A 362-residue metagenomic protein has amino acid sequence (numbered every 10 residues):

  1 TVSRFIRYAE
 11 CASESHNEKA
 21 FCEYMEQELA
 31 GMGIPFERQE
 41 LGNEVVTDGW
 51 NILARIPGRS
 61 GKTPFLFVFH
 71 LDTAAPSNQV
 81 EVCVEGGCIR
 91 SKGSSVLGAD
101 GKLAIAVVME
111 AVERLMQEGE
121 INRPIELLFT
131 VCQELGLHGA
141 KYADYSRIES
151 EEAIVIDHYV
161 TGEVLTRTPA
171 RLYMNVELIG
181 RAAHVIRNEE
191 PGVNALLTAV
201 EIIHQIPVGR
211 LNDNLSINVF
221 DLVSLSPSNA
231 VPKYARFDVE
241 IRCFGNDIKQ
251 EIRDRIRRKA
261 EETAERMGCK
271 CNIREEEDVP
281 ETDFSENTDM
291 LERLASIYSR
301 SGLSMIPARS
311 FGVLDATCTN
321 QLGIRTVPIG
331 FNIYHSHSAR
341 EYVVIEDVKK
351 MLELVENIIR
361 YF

Functional and structural regions predicted by a protein language model:
T1-H16, E277, Y334-S338: N-terminal capping segment at the start of a domain
E14-G61: A non-catalytic alpha/beta surface segment that caps or lines the substrate-entry region of metallo-dependent hydrolase
I52-A99: Catalytic-core environment of secreted peptidases
C83-S95, I179-A183, S301, I333-H337: Glycine/charged-rich beta-loop-alpha catalytic/anionic-binding loops adjacent to active sites
G93-Y173, L211, S216, S226-N229 (+1 more regions): Acidic/histidine-rich catalytic neighborhood of metal-dependent amide-processing enzymes
T166, N188-V223, A230, D247-C271: Acidic-enriched catalytic cores of C-N bond-cleaving enzymes acting on peptides and small amides
L197-N212, N218, V223-L225, V279-G330: Active-site-adjacent substrate-binding region of metalloamidase/peptidase-like peptide-processing proteins
L222, K233, S304-F362: Zn-dependent metallopeptidase/amidohydrolase metal-coordination segment
